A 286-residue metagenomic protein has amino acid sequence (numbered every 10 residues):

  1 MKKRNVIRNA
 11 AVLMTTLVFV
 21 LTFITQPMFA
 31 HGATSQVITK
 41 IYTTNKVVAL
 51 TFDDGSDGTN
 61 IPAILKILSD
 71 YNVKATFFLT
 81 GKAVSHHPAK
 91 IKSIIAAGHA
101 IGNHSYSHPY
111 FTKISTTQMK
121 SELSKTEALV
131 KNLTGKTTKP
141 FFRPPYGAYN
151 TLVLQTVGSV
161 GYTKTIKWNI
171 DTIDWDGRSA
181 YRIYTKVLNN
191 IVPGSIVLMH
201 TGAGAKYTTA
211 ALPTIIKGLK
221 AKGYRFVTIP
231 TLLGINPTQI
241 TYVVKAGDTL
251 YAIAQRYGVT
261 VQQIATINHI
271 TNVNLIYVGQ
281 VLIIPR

Functional and structural regions predicted by a protein language model:
M1-A30: Sec-dependent N-terminal signal peptides of Gram-positive bacterial secreted proteins and lipoproteins
A33-K113, Q118, K125, L129 (+2 more regions): Active-site beta->alpha N-cap acidic-glycine motif
S35-T44, Y71, S85-H86, K206-T238: C-terminal domain-boundary segment and adjacent tail
V48-T51, A75-L79, A100-S105, P140-P144 (+3 more regions): Structural recognition of the beta-strand scaffold that forms the well-ordered cores of secreted hydrolase catalytic
G55-T59, F78, S85, K113-K120 (+5 more regions): Soluble non-cytosolic domains of exported or imported proteins
A148, V153-N190, Y224-I235: His/Asp/Glu-enriched short active-site or ligand-binding loop at hydrolase and phosphoryl-transfer sites
N236-G258, Q262, Q280, R286: Primarily a LysM-type cell-wall glycan-binding module
